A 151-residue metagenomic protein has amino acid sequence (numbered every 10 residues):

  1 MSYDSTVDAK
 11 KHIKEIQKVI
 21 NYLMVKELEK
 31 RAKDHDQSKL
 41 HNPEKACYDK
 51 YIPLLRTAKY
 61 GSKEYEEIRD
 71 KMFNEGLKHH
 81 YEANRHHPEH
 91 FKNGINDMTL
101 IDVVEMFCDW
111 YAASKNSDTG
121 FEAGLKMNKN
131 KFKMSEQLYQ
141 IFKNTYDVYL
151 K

Functional and structural regions predicted by a protein language model:
M1-K151: Metal-dependent phosphohydrolase cores
